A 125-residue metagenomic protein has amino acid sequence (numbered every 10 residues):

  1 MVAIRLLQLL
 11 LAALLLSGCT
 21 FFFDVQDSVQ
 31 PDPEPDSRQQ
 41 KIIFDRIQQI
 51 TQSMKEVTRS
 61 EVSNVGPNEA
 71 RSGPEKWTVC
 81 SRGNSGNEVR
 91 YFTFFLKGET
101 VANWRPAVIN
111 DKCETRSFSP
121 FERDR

Functional and structural regions predicted by a protein language model:
M1-C19: Sec-dependent bacterial lipoprotein signal peptides
T20-R125: Cystatin/cathelin-like cysteine-protease inhibitor module
